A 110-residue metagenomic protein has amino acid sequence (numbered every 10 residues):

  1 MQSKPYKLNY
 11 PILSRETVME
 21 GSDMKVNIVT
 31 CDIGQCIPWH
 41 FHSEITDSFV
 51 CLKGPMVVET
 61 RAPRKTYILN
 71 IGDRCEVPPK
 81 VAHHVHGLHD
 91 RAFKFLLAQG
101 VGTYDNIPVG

Functional and structural regions predicted by a protein language model:
M1-N27, P38-W39, P108-G110: A short, N-terminal "cap"/entry segment at the start of jelly-roll beta-barrel domains of the cupin/DSBH fold
C31, S43-V58, A98: Short, conserved beta-strand element in jelly-roll/cupin
H40-H42, H83: Histidine-centered divalent metal-coordination motifs
S48, R91-N106: A short hydrophobic beta-strand segment most commonly corresponding to one strand of the jelly-roll/cupin
P55-V57, A82, A92: Structural motif
P63-P79: Short acidic-glycine-tyrosine-enriched beta hairpin
V85-L88: Asparagine-centered strand-capping/turn motif at beta-strand->loop junctions
